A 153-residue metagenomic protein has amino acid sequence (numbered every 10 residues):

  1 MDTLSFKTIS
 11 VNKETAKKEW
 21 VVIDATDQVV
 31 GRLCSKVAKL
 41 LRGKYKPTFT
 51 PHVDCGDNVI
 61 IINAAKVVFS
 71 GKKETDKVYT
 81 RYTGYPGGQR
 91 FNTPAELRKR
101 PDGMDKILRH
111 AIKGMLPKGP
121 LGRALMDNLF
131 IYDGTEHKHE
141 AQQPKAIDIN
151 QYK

Functional and structural regions predicted by a protein language model:
M1-H110, P120, Q143-K153: Ribosome large-subunit tunnel/peptidyl-transferase-proximal elements
L108-R109, K113, M126: Hydrophobic, well-ordered secondary-structure segments
G122-Y132: C-terminal structural segments of small proteins and small subunits
I131-I147: Short terminal interaction segments
